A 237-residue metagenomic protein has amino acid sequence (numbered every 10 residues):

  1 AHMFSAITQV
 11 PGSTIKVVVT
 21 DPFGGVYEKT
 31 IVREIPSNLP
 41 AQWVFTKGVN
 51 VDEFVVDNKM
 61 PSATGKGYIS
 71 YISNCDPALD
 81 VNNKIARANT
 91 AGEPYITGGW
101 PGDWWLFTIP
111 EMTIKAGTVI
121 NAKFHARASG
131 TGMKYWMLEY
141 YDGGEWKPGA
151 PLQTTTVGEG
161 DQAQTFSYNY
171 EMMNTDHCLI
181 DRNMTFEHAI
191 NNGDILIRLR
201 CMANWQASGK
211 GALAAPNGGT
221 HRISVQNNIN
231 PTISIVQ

Functional and structural regions predicted by a protein language model:
A6-G12, A189-N191: Surface-exposed, short loops/turns at beta-strand junctions within beta-sandwich domains
T20-E28: Short, exposed coil/turn segments at beta-strand boundaries within extracellular/luminal domains
F23, F45, V49, W146 (+2 more regions): Terminal, low-complexity interaction segments
Y27-I35, P231: C-terminal edge beta-strand
P36-I72: Extracellular carbohydrate-recognition regions
K66-T118, T220-N227: Surface-exposed, low-complexity/disordered Ser/Thr/Gly/Pro/Asn-rich loops and linkers
I114-A116, R127-Y135, Q206: Extended, low-complexity, turn-rich repeat/linker tracts enriched in Gly/Pro/Ser/Thr and Asp/Glu that occur
F124, Y135-E145: Short beta-strand segments and strand-loop junctions that repeat across beta-rich extracellular domains
